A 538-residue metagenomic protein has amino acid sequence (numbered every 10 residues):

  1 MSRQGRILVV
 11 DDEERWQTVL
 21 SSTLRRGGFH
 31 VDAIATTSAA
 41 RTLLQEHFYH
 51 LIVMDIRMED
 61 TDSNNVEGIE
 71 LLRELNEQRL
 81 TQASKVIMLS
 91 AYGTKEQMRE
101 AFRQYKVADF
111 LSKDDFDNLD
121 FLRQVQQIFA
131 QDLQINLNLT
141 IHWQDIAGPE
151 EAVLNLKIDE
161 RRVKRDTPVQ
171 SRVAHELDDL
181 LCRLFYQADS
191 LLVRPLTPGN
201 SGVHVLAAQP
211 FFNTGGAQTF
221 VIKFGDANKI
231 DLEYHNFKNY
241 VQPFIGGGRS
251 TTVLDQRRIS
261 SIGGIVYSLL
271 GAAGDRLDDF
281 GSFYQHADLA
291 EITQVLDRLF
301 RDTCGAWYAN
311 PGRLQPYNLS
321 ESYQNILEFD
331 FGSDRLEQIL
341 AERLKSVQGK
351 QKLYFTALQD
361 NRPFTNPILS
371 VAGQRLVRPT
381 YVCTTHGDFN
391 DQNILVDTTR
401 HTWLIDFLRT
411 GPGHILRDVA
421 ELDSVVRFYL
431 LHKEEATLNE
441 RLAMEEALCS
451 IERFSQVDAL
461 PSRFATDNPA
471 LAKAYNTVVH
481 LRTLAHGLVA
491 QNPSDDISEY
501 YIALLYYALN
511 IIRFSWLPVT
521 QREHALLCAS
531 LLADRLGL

Functional and structural regions predicted by a protein language model:
E13-A33, S38: Two-component/phosphorelay signaling modules centered on CheY-like receiver
P168-R172, L180-G215, G387: ATP-binding glycine-rich phosphate-binding loop
G202-H235: ATP-binding glycine-rich loop module of kinase domains
K223-V253, R417: A conserved alpha-helical element in kinase catalytic cores
Y240-G247, L277-I326, P367-I368, G373-R375 (+1 more regions): Conserved kinase catalytic-core helix
T252-L299, I326-S346: Conserved structural core of kinase catalytic domains
R417-H480, L505-R513: Active-site activation/catalytic loop segments of kinase-like enzymes and analogous catalytic loops in related
